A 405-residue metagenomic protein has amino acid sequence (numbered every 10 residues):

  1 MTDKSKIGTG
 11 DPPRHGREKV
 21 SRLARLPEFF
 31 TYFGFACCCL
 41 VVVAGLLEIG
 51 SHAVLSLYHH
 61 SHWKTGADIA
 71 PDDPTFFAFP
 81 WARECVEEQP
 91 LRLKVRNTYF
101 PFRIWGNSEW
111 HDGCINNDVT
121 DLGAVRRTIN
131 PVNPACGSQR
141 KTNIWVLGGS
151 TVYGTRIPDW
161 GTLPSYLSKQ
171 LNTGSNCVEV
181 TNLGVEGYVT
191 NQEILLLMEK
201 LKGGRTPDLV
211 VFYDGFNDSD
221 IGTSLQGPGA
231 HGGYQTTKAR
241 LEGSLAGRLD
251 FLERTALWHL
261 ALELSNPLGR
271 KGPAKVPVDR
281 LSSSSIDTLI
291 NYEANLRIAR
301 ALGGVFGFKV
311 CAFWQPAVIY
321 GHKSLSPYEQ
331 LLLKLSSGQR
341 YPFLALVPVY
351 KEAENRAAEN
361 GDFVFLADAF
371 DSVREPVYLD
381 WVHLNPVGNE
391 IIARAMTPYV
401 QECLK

Functional and structural regions predicted by a protein language model:
M1-E28: N-terminal Lys/Arg-rich, disordered targeting/topogenic segments
G34-I49: Hydrophobic membrane-insertion alpha-helices, especially the h-region of bacterial N-terminal signal peptides
F35, S51, Y292, A357-D362 (+1 more regions): Histidine-centered active-site loop/cap adjacent to the catalytic His in serine esterases/O-acetyl transfer systems
H59-W160, P164-Q170, D371-R374: Membrane/wall-proximal cationic-aromatic binding patches
R103, S108-N116, N143-W145, T151-R254: Conserved SGNH/GDSL esterase-like catalytic core that processes O-acyl groups on lipids and polysaccharides
K141-T142, N176-V178, R205-L209, G304-C311 (+1 more regions): Loop/turn elements at helix/coil->beta-strand transitions in domains of secreted/extracellular proteins
L163, L167, V185, V364-S372 (+4 more regions): Catalytic cores of nucleotide-enabled group-transfer and carboxylate-activating enzymes in metabolic and assembly-line
G215-N355, D371-E375: Serine-dependent acyl-ester chemistry module
